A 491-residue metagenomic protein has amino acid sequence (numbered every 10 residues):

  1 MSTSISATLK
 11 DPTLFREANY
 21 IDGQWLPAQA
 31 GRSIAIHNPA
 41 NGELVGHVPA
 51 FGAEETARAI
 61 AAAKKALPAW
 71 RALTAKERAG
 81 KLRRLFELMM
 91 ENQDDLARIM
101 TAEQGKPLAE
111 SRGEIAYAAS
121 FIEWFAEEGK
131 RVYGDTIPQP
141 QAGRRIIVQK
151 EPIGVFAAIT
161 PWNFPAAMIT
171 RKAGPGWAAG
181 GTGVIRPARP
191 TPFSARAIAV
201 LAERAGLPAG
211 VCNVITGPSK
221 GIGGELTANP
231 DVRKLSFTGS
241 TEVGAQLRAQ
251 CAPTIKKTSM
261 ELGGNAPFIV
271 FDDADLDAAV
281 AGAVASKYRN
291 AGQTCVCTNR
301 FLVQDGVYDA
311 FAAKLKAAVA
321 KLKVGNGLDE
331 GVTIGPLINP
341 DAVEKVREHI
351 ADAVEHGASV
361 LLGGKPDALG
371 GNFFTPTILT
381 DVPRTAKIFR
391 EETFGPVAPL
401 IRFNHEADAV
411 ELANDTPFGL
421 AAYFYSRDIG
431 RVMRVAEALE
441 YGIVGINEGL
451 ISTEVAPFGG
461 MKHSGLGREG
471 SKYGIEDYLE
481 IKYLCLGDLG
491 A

Functional and structural regions predicted by a protein language model:
M1-A40: Hydrophobic face of amphipathic alpha-helices that form TPR/SEL1-like repeat modules and related alpha-solenoid
N41-H47, V232, I269, K323-V324 (+3 more regions): Conserved C-terminal structural/oligomerization subdomain of aldehyde/semialdehyde dehydrogenase
G42, R78, M100, I122 (+10 more regions): Residue-level signal for inorganic ion chemistry
E43-V132, A142-G143: Glycine-rich loop-to-alpha-helix module at the N-terminal edge of alpha/beta enzyme cores
V45-F51, A66-A72, A158, F268-F271 (+5 more regions): Short, well-ordered beta-strand elements within core beta-sheets of diverse protein domains
M90, G134-A278, F403: Rossmann-like NAD(P) dinucleotide-binding subdomain of oxidoreductase/dehydrogenase enzymes
T182-V184, V360, I443: A short hydrophobic/small-residue beta-strand
E242-P383, I446, G490: ALDH superfamily catalytic-core signature
